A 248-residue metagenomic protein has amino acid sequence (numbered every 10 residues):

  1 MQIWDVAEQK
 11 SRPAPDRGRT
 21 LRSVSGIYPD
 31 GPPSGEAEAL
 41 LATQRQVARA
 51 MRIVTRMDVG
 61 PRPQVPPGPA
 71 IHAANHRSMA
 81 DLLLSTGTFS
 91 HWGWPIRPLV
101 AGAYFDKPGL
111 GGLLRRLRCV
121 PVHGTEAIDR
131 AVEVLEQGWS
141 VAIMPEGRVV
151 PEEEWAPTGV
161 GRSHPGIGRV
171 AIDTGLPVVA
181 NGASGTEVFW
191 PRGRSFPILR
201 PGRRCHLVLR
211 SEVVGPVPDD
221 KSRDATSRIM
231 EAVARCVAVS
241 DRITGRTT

Functional and structural regions predicted by a protein language model:
Q2-G35, A39, E126-T248: Non-catalytic C-terminal accessory region of glycerolipid acyltransferases and related lyso-lipid remodeling enzymes
L40, Q44-H76: Helix-to-loop junction immediately C-terminal to a conserved catalytic motif
V47-V54, R118-V122, A156-P157: Short, flexible loop segments at the rims of nucleotide/cofactor-binding pockets, characterized by
M51, T88, L113, E133 (+1 more regions): Hydrophobic/aromatic ligand-binding patch that stacks against planar heteroaromatic rings of cofactors or nucleotides
R52-G60, V122-T125, W190-R192: Short gly/ser/thr-rich secondary-structure transition/capping motifs
T55, W94, R203-C205: Residue-level signal for beta-strand positions within conserved beta-sheet cores that form or flank
R62-P63, S90, G111-G112, V132-E133 (+1 more regions): Short secondary-structure boundary/capping segments
P66-G124: Catalytic core of membrane glycerolipid acyltransferases/transacylases, capturing the structured, soluble-facing
